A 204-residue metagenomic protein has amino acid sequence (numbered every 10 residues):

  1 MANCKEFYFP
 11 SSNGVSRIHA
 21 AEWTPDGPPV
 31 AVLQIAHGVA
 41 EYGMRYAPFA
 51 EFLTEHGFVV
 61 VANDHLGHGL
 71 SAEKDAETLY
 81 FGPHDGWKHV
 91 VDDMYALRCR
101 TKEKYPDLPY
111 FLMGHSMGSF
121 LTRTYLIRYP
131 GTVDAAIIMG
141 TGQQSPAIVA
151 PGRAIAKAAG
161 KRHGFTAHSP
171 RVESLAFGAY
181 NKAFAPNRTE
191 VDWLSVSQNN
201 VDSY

Functional and structural regions predicted by a protein language model:
M1-G27: N-terminal cap/lid segment of alpha/beta-hydrolase-fold proteins
V30, H37-E41, S116: Active-site glycine-rich loops that stabilize anionic/oxyanionic intermediates across multiple enzyme folds
I35-P48, V60: Serine-hydrolase catalytic-loop signature spanning alpha/beta hydrolases and amidase-signature enzymes
P48-A76: Conserved alpha/beta-hydrolase
G82-K102: Alpha/beta-hydrolase active-site loop
Y105-S116: Alpha/beta-hydrolase fold nucleophile elbow
G114-T124: Glycine-rich nucleophile elbow surrounding the catalytic serine of serine-hydrolase chemistry
T122-S203: Alpha/beta-hydrolase-fold enzymes
